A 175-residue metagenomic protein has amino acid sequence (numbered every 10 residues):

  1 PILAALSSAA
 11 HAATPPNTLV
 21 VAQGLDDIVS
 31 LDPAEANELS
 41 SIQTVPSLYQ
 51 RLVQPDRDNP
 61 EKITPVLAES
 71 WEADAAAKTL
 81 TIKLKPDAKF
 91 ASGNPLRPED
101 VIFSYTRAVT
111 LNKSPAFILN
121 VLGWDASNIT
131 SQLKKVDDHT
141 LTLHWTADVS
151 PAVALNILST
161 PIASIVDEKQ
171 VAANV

Functional and structural regions predicted by a protein language model:
P1-A5: Bacterial N-terminal signal peptides
S8-A12: Sec/Tat signal peptide C-region and signal peptidase I cleavage site
T14-T18, D26, S47, V66-A68 (+4 more regions): Extracytoplasmic
A22-A75, T106: N-terminal lobe/hinge region of extracytoplasmic solute-binding protein
L25-V29, D87-K89, A108, D148-P151: Solvent-exposed loop/turn segments at secondary-structure junctions within structured extracellular/periplasmic domains
L31-A34, N94, V153-I157: Short, solvent-exposed loop/turn and secondary-structure capping segments
S70-P115, T142-H144: Aromatic- and charge-enriched surface segment that lines or borders ligand/interaction sites
K83, I102, N120-V175: Surface-exposed binding/hinge segments that line and control ligand-binding clefts or catalytic entry sites
